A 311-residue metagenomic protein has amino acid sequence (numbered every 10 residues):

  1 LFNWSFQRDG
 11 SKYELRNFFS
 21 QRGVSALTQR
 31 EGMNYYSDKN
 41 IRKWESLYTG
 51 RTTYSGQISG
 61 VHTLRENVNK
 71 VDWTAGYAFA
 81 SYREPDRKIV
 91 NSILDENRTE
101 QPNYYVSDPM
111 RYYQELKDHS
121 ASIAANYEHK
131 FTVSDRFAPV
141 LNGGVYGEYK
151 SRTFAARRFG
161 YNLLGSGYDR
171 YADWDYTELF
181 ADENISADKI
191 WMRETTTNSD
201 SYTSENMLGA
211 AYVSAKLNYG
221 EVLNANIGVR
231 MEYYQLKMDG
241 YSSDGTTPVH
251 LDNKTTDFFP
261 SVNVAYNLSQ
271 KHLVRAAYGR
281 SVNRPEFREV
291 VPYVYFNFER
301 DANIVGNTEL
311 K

Functional and structural regions predicted by a protein language model:
L1, D108-M110, Q114, N126 (+3 more regions): Signature of Gram-negative outer-membrane beta-barrel scaffolds
L1-L27, T52-G56, E66, S261: Transmembrane beta-barrel wall of Gram-negative outer-membrane proteins
N3-Q7, R16, Q57-T63, T74 (+4 more regions): Transmembrane beta-barrel domains of outer membrane proteins
R8, F19-G23, L64, Y77-R83 (+7 more regions): Transmembrane beta-strands of outer-membrane beta-barrel pores
G10-L15, G23, E66-V71, S134-P139 (+2 more regions): Repeated loop/turn-to-beta-strand initiation elements of outer-membrane beta-barrel proteins
S20, Q29-N40, R87-R98, F154-G167 (+2 more regions): Flexible, surface-exposed loop regions and adjacent strand-edge segments of Gram-negative outer-membrane beta-barrel
G23-G32, R83, W174-I190, N198 (+2 more regions): Surface-exposed extracellular loop regions of Gram-negative outer-membrane beta-barrel proteins, predominantly
D38-T63, T196-G209, N253, V282-K311: Outer-membrane beta-barrel signature, preferentially recognizing the C-terminal barrel domain of Gram-negative
